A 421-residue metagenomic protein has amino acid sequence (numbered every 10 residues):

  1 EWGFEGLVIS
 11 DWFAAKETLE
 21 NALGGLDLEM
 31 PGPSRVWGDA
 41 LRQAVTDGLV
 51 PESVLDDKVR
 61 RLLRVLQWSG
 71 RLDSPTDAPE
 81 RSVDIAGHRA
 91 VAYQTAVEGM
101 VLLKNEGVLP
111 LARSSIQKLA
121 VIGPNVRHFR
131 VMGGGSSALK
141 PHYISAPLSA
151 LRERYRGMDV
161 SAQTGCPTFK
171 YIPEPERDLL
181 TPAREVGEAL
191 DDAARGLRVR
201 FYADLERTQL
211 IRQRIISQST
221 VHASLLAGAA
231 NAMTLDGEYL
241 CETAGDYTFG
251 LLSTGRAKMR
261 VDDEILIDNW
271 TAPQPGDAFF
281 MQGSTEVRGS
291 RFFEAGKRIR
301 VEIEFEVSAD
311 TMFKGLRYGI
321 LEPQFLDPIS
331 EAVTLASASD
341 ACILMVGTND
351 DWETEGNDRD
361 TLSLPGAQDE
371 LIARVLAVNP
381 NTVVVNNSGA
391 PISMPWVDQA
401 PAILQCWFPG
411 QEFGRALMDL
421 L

Functional and structural regions predicted by a protein language model:
E1-G3, I9-T18, V36-L49, A90-L420: C-terminal non-catalytic regions of proteins with extracellular/luminal or membrane-system context
E5-L7, D27-L28: Structural preference for beta-strand elements that scaffold enzyme active sites
L19-G32: A short alpha/beta connector and helix-capping loop motif
G25, G38-D73, E80: Long, well-ordered, tryptophan-enriched scaffold segments
S53, Q67-E98, A309: Helix-enriched interaction subdomains in cytosolic or periplasmic regions, typified by TIR/SEFIR signaling/NADase cores
